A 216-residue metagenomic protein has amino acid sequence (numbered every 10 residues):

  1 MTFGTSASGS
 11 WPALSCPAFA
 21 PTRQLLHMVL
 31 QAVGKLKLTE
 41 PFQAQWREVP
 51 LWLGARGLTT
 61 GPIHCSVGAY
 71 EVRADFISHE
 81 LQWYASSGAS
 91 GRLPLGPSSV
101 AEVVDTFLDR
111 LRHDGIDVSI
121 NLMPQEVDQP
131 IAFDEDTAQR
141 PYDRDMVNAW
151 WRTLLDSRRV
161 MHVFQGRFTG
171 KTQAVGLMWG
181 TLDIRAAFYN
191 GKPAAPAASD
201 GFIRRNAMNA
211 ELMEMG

Functional and structural regions predicted by a protein language model:
T2-A69: N-terminal ordered "arm"
L14-P17, G91-S99, A138, Y142-R152: Conserved aromatic-histidine-acidic binding/catalytic patches
L26, V49-L53, V72-A74, L81-W83 (+4 more regions): Generic structural hydrophobic/aromatic packing signal, biased to beta-strands
Q31, A101, D105-R112, L155 (+2 more regions): A broad, structural surface signal
L38-W46, G115-V127, G166-T181: Short glycine-rich, low-complexity/disordered patches
W52-P130: Long, hydrophobic/aromatic-enriched structural stretches that serve as scaffold segments
E135-G216: Aromatic/basic-lined ligand-recognition segments that form π-stacking hydrophobic pockets flanked by Lys/Arg to engage
